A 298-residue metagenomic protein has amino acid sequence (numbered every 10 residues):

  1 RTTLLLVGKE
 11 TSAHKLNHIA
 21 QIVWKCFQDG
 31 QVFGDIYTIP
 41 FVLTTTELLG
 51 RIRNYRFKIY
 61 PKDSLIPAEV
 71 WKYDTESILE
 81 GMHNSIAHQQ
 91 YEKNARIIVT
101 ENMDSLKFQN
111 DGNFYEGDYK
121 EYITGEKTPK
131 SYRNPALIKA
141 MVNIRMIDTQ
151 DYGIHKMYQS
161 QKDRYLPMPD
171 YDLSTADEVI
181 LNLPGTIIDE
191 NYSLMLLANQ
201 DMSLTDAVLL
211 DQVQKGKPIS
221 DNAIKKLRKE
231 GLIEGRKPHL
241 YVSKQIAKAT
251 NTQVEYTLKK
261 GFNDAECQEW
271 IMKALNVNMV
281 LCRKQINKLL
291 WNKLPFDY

Functional and structural regions predicted by a protein language model:
R1-Y298: C-terminal regulatory or interaction extensions
